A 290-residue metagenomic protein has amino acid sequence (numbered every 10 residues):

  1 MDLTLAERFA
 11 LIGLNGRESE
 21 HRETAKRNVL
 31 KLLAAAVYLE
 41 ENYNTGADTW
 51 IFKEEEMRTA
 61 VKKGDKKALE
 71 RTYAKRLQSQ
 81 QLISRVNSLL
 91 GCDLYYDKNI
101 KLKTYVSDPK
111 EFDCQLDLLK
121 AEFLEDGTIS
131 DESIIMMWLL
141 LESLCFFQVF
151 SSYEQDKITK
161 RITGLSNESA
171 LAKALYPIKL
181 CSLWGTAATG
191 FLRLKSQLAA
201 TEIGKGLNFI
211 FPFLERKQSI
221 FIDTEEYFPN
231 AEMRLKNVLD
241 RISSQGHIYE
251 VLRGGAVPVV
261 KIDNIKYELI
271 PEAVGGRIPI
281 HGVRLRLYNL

Functional and structural regions predicted by a protein language model:
M1-A68, T72: Short, amphipathic alpha-helical interface elements at domain boundaries that mediate macromolecular binding
L30-L33, Y73, L77, E132-S143: Short, structured motif recognition centered on aromatic/hydrophobic residues
N42-E55, E70-A74, Q78, S84-E132 (+1 more regions): Accessory beta->alpha helical hairpin/"wing" motif in late/C-terminal subdomains of nucleic-acid enzymes
T72, R76, A231-I248: Amphipathic alpha-helical segments
P109, L118-K205: Short hydrophobic helical membrane-anchoring segments positioned at the boundary with long low-complexity
G190-N237: An N-terminal amphipathic alpha-helical segment
G246-E272: Amphipathic, interaction-prone secondary-structure segments
I262-L290: Long, continuous compositionally biased terminal/linker segments
